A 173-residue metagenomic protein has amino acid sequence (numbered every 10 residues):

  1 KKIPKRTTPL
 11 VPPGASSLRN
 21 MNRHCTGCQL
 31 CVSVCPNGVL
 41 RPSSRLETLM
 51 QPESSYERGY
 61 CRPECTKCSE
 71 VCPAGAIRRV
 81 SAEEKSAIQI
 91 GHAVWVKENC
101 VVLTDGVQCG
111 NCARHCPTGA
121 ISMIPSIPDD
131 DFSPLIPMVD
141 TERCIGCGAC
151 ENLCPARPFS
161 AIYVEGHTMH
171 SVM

Functional and structural regions predicted by a protein language model:
K1-M173: Non-ligating segments of multi-cofactor redox enzymes
